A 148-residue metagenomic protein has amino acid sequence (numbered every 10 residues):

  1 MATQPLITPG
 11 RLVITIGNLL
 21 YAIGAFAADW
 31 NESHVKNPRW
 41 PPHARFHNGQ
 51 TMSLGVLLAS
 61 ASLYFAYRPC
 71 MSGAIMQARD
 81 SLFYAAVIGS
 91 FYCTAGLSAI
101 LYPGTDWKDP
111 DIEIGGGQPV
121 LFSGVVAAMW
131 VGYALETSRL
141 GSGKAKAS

Functional and structural regions predicted by a protein language model:
M1-T3, R139-S148: Short, charged juxtamembrane terminal tails flanking transmembrane helices
P5-A27: N-terminal signal-anchor transmembrane alpha helix
I14-N18, M52-S62, V125-M129: Core segments of transmembrane alpha-helices that mediate helix-helix packing or line hydrophobic substrate/ligand
G24-A25, A44-Y67, V87-T94: Core segments of alpha-helical transmembrane spans in multipass integral membrane proteins
A27-G49: Interfacial loop at the N-terminal end of multi-pass membrane proteins
P38-F46, R79-F83, D109-L121: Non-cytosolic membrane-interface motifs at loop->transmembrane helix junctions
Y64-P110: Mid-chain, well-packed structural core segment of small domains
A127-G143: Membrane-water interface at the C-terminal end of transmembrane alpha helices
